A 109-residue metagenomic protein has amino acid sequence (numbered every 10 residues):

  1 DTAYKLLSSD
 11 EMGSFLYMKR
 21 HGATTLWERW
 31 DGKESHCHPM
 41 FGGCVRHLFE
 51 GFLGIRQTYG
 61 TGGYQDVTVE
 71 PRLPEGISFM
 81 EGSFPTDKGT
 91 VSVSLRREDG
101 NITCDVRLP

Functional and structural regions predicted by a protein language model:
D1: Active-site neighborhood of glycoside hydrolase catalytic domains
Y4-P109: Non-catalytic C-terminal accessory modules of carbohydrate-active enzymes
